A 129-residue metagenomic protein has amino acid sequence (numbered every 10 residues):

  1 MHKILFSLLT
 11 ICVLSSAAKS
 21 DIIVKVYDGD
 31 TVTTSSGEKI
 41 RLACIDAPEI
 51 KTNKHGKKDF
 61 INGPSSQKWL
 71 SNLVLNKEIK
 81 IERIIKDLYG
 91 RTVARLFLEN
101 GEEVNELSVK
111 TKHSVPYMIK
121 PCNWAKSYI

Functional and structural regions predicted by a protein language model:
H2-S7, C12-I129: Small beta-barrel nucleic-acid-binding modules, primarily SNase/OB-fold domains and secondarily Tudor-like barrels
